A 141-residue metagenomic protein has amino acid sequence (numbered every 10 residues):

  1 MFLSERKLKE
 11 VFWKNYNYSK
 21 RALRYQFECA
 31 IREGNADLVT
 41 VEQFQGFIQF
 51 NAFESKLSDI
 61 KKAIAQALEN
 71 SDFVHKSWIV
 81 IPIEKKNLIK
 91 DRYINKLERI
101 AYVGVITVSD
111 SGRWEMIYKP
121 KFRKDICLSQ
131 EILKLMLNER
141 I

Functional and structural regions predicted by a protein language model:
M1-G34, F44-G46: Acidic-basic catalytic patches of nuclease active cores, encompassing PD-(D/E)XK and other metal-cofactor nuclease
R6-K9, D37, K61-I64: Short, well-ordered alpha-helical scaffold segments within catalytic/effector domains
F12, L38-T40, I48-D59: Conserved catalytic cores of phosphodiester-cleaving nucleases, focusing on short active-site segments
Y18, L57-V108: Catalytic cores of nucleic-acid endonucleases
E28, S55, V108-D110: Conserved beta-strand termini and adjacent loop/short-helix elements that scaffold enzyme active sites in alpha/beta
G34-A36, V103: Change "...and in nucleic-acid phosphodiester-cleaving endonucleases..." to "...and in nucleic-acid processing enzymes
V41-Q43, V108: A generic structural motif
R99-I141: Non-catalytic C-terminal interaction segments of nucleic acid-processing enzymes
